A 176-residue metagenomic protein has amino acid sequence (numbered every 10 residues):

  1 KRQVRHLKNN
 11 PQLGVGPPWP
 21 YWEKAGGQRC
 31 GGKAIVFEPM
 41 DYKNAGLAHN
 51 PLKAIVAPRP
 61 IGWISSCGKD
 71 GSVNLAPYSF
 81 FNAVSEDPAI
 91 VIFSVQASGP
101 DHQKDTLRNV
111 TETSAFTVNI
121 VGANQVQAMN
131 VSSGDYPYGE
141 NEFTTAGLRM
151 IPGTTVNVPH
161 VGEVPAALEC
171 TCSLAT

Functional and structural regions predicted by a protein language model:
K1-N74, N82-T176: Active-site-proximal mixed secondary-structure blocks
